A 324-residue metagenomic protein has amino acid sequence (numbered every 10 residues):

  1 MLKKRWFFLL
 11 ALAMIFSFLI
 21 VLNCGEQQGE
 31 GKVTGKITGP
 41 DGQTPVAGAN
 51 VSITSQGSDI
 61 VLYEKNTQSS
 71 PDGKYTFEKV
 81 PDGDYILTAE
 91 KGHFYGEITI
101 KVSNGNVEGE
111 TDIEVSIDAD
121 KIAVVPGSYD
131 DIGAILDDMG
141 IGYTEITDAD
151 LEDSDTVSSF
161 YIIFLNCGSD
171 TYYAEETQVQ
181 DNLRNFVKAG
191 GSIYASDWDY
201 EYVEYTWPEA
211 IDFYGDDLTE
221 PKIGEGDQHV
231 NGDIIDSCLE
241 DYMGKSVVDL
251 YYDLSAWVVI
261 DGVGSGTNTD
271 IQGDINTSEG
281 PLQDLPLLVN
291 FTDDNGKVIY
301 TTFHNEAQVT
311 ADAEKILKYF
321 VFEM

Functional and structural regions predicted by a protein language model:
G31-G39, G73, I122: A short, amphipathic beta-strand motif
G31-K32, G39-S58, D82: Short, ordered, surface-exposed loop/turn motifs in non-cytosolic proteins
T44-A47, S55-E78: Short, acidic Ser/Thr/Gly-rich low-complexity loop/linker segments typical of extracellular and cell-surface proteins
T54, G73-F77, P81-H93: A short, solvent-exposed beta-strand micro-motif common in secreted/extracellular proteins
K65, G92-T111: Structured interaction patches on ligand/partner-binding surfaces of diverse proteins
K121-D212: Helical hinge/lid and interdomain linker segments adjacent to catalytic or ligand-binding clefts that mediate domain
T171-V259, T267, I316, V321-F322: A glycine-rich, often tryptophan-bearing local segment used as a flexible ligand/cofactor-contacting loop or short
E209-G224, G280-M324: Extracellular ligand-binding/catalytic regions of CAZymes and related secreted enzymes and adhesion modules
